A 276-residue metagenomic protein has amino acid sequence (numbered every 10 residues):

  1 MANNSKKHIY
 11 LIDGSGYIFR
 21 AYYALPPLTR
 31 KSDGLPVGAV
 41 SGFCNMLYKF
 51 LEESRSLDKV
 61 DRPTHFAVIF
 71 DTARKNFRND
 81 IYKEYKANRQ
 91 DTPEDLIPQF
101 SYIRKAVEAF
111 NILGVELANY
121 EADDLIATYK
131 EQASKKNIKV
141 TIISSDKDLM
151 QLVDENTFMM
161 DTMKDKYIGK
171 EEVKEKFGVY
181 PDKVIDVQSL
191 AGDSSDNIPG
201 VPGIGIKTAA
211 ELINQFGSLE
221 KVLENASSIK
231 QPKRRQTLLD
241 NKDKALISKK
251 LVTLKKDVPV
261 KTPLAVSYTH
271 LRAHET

Functional and structural regions predicted by a protein language model:
A2-I143, K147-G169, K244-I247, T253-Y268: Noncatalytic, basic helical substrate-engagement surface that gates or grips nucleic-acid strands
Y10, I143, S189, P199-G203: Short conserved micro-motifs on helix faces and helix-strand junctions that flank and scaffold key functional residues
L25-S32, A191-G200, K230-L239, K261-Y268: Short, solvent-exposed helix-loop connector elements
V115-E116, Y180-I185, R234-R235, K261-L264: Short, surface-exposed acidic
I168-D193: A short, charged helix-loop
D186-D196, K249-K256: Short, hydrophobic/amphipathic alpha-helical patches that form generic packing surfaces within helical domains
S194-K249: Accessory alpha-helical DNA-binding modules that contact the DNA backbone or grooves
T269-T276: Conserved small/polar residues in nucleotide/adenosyl-binding loops
